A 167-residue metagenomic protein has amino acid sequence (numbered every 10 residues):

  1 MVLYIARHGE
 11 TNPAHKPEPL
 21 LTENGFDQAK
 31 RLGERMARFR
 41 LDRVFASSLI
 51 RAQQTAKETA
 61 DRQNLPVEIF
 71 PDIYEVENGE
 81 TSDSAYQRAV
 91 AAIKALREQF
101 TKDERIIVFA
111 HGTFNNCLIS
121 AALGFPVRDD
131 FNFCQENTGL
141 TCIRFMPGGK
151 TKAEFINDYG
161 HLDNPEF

Functional and structural regions predicted by a protein language model:
V2-I69, V76, S82, Y86: Active-site-proximal alpha-helix that buttresses catalytic centers in soluble enzyme cores
L3, E104-T113: Generic beta-sheet signal
G9, G112, Y159: Active-site metal-binding loops of divalent metal-dependent hydrolases
K30-A37, V90-E98, I119: Generic structural signal for well-ordered alpha-helical scaffold segments
S48-L49, D72, F109-T113, I156: Short, well-ordered beta-to-alpha junction loops that form the rim of enzyme active sites and present histidine/acidic
T81-D103: Internal catalytic-core helix/loop-beta-alpha segment that presents or stabilizes conserved functional determinants
P126-K152: Domain-level recognition of soluble alpha/beta enzyme cores, biased toward histidine phosphatases/phosphomutases
K152-F167: Acidic, His/Gly-rich catalytic cores of divalent-metal-dependent hydrolytic chemistry
